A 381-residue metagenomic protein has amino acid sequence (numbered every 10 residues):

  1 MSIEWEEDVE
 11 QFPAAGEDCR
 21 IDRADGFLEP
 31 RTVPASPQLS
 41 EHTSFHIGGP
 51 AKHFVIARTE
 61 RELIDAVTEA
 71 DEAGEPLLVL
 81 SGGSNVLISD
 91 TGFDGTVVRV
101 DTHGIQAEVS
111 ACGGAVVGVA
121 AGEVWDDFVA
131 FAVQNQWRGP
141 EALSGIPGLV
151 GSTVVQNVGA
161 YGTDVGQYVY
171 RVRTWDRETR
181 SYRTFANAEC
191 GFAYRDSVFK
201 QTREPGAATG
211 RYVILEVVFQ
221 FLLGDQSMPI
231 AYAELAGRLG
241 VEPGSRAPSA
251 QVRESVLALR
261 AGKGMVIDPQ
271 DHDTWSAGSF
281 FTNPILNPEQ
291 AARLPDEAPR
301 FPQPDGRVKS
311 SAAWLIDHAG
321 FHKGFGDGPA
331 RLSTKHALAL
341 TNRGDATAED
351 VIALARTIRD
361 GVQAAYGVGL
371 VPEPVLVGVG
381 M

Functional and structural regions predicted by a protein language model:
S2-T179: Anion-binding (especially nucleotide phosphate/pyrophosphate-binding) glycine-rich loop and adjoining beta-alpha core
S2-W5, P34-A35, E41-S44, Y182-E349 (+1 more regions): Phosphate/pyrophosphate- and phosphate-bearing ligand-binding catalytic cores of soluble enzymes
T59, G83, G148, R180 (+4 more regions): Residue-level signal for inorganic ion chemistry
E72-P76, R359-Y366: A common structural junction motif
F128-V129, A312, R359: Generic structural marker for isolated residues within well-ordered, non-membrane alpha-helices of soluble domains
